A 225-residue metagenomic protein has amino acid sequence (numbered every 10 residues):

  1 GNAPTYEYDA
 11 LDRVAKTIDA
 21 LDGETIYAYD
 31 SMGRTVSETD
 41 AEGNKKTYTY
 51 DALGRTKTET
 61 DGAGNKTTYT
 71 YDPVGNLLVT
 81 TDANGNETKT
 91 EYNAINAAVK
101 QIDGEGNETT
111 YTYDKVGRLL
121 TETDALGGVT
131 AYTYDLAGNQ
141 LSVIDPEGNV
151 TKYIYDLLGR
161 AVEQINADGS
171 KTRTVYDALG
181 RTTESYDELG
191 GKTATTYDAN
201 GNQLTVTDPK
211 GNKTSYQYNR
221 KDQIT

Functional and structural regions predicted by a protein language model:
G1-D19, G23-D40, N44-D61, N65-D82 (+5 more regions): Beta-strand elements of repeat-based all-beta scaffolds
